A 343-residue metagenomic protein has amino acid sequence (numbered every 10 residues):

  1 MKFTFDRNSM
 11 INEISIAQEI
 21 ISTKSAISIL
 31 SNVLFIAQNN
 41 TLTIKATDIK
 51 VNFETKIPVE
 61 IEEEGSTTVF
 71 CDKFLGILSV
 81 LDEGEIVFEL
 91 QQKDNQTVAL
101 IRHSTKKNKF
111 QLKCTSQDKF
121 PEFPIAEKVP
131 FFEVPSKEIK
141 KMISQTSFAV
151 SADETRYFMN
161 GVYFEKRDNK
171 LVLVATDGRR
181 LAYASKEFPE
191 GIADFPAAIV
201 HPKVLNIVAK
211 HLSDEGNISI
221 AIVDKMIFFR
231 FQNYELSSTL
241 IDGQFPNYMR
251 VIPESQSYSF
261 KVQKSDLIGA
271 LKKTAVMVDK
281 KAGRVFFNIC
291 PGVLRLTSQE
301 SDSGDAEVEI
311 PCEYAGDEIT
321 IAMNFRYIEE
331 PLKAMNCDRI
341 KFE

Functional and structural regions predicted by a protein language model:
M1-E343: Structural preference for solvent-exposed beta-strand-turn elements and adjacent flexible terminal/loop segments within
